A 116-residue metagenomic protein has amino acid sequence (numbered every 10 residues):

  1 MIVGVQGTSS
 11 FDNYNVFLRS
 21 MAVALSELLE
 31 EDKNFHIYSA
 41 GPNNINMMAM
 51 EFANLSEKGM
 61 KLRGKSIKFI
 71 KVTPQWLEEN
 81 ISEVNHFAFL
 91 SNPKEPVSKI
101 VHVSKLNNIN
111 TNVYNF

Functional and structural regions predicted by a protein language model:
I2-D12: STAS-typified acidic loop motif
S10-F116: Acidic/glycine-enriched connector segments
